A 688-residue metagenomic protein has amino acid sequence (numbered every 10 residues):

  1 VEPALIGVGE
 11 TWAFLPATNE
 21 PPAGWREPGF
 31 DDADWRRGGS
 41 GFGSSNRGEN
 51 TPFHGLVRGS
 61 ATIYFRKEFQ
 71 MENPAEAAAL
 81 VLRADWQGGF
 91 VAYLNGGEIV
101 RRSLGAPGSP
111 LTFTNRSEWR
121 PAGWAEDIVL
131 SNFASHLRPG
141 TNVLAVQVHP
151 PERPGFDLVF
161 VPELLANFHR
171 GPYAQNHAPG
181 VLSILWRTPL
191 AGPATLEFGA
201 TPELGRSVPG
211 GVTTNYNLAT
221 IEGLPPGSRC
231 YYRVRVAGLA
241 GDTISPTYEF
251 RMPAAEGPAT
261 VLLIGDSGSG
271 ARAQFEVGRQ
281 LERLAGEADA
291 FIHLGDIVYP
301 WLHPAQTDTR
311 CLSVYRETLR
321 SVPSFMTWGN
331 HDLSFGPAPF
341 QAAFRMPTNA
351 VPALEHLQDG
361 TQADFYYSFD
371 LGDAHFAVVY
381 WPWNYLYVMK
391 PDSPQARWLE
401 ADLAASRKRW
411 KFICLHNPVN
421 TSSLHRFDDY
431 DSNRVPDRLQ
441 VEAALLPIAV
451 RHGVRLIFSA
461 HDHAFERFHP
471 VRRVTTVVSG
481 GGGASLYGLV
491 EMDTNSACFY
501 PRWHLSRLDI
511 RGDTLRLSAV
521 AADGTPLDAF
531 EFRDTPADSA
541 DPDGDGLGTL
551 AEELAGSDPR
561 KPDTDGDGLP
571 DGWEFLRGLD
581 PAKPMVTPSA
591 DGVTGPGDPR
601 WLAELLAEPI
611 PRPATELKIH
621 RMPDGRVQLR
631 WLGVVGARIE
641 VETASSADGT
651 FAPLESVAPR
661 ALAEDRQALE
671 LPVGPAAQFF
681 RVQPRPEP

Functional and structural regions predicted by a protein language model:
V1, N167-L263, G268, F275 (+4 more regions): Acidic, histidine-bearing metal-coordination/catalytic regions of metal-dependent phosphoesterases
W12, W35, F69, A75-G96 (+1 more regions): Aromatic-lined ligand-binding clefts that engage carbohydrates, nucleic acids, or primary amines
P28, D32-R66, L371: Surface-exposed, low-complexity/disordered Ser/Thr/Gly/Pro/Asn-rich loops and linkers
A78-L80, G180-I184, G625-L629: Structural beta-strand segments of beta-rich domains
G105, T112-F168: An acidic-aromatic loop/edge-strand motif
H136-R138, I221-R229, P672-A676: Surface-exposed, short loops/turns at beta-strand junctions within beta-sandwich domains
Y231-E249, E282, Y299-R407, H425-Q440 (+3 more regions): Extended active-site neighborhood of metal-dependent phosphoesterases/phosphodiesterases
A537-P688: Short, composition-biased motifs enriched in small/polar/acidic residues
